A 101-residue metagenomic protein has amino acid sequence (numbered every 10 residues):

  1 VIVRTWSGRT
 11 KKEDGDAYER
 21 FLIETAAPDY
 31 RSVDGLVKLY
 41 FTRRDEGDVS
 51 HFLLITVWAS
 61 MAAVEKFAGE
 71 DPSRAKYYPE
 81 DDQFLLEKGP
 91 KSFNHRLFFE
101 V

Functional and structural regions predicted by a protein language model:
I2-R9, K38-D71: Short, well-ordered beta-strand segments in beta-rich or mixed alpha/beta enzyme and ligand-binding folds
K12-K38, K76-E80: Short amphipathic alpha-helical segments
D14-D16, A62-V64, E100: Residue-level signal for secondary-structure boundary sites
I23, R31, E65-G69, L86: Alpha-helix boundary recognition
V37-S50, K76-V101: Glycine-rich beta-strand-turn "strand-cap" elements at beta-sheet edges
